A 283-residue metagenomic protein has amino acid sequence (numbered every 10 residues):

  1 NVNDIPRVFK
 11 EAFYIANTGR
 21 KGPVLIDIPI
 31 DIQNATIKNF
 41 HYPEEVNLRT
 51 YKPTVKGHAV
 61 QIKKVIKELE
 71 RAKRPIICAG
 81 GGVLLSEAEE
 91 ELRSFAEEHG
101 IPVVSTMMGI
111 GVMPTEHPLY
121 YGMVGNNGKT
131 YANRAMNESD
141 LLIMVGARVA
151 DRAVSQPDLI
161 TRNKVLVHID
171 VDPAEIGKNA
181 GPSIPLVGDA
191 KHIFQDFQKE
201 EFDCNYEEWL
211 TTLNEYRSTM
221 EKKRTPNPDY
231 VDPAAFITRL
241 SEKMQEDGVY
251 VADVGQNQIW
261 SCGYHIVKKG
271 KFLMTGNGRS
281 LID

Functional and structural regions predicted by a protein language model:
N1-V8, I28, G109-T212: Glycine-rich, acidic loop regions that bind phosphate or pyrophosphate groups
F9, Y14-R20, Q61-I76, F95 (+2 more regions): Glycine-rich phosphate/diphosphate-binding loops that line cofactor/substrate pockets in enzymes
E11, I15-R71, D203, K222: Conformationally flexible catalytic loops at phosphate/diphosphate-handling active centers
I28-N34, G81-V83, P173, V254-Q258: Glycine-rich beta-alpha junction loops
N39-K52, V112-T115, L213-R224, K268-K271: Gly-rich Lys/Arg/Thr-decorated short loops/hinges at beta-loop-alpha junctions or inter-strand turns that position
K73-S86, A96, V251: Glycine-rich phosphate/diphosphate-binding loops and the adjacent beta-loop-alpha structural elements that coordinate
N214-D283: Active-site diphosphate/adenylate-binding microenvironment
